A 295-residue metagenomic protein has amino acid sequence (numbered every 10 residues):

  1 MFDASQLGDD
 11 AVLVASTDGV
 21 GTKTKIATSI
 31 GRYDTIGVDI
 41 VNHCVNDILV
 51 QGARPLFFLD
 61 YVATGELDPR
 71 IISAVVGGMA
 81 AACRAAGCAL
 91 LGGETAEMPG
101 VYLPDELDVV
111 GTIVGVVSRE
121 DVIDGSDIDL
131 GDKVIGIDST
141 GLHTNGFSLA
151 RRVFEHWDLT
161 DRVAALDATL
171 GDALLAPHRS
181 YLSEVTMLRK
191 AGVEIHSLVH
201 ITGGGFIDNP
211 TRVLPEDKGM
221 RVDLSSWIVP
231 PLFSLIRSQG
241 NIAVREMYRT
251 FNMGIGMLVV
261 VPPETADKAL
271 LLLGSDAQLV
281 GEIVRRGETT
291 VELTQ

Functional and structural regions predicted by a protein language model:
M1-T140: Glycine-rich phosphate/pyrophosphate-binding loop regions near the starts of catalytic domains
D9, I71-A89, Y102-L107, T160-L175 (+1 more regions): Glycine-/charge-enriched secondary-structure boundary and capping motifs
T17, D108, D121-G171, I207: Short, acidic (Asp/Glu-rich) active-site segment that either coordinates a divalent metal cofactor
K23-K25, L56, A96-E97, R119 (+7 more regions): Short, electropositive, low-hydrophobicity segments enriched in small/polar residues
D47-V50, T64, H156, S238 (+1 more regions): Conserved helix-loop functional segments at active or binding sites
V62-A63, G141, E264, V284: Short, glycine/serine-rich, charged loops/turns that create anion-binding and catalytic segments at active sites
E66, T144, P230: Loop/helix-junction capping segments adjacent to catalytic residues or to phosphate/diphosphate-binding pockets
